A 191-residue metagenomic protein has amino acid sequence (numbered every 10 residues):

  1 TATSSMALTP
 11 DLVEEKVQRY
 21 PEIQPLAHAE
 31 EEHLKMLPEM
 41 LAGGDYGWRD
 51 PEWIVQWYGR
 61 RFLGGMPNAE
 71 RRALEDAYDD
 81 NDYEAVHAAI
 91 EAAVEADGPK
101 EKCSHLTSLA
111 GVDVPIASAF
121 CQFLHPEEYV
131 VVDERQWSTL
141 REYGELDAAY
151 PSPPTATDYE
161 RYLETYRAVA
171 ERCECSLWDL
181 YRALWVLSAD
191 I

Functional and structural regions predicted by a protein language model:
T1-R61, Y129-I191: C-terminal accessory module of base-excision DNA glycosylases/AP lyases that mediates lesion recognition and DNA
L63-V112: Helix-hairpin-helix/helix-loop-helix acidic hairpins
M66, E84-A88, A119-C121, Y166-E174: Short, charged low-complexity intrinsically disordered segments located at boundaries of structured domains
A89-A93, E128, L184: Generic hydrophobic, helix-prone segments enriched in Leu/Val/Ile
A93, F123-E127, V169: Alpha-helix C-capping/helix-to-loop hinge sites
E101-E142: Catalytic DNA-binding helix-loop module of base-excision-repair DNA glycosylases/AP lyases
